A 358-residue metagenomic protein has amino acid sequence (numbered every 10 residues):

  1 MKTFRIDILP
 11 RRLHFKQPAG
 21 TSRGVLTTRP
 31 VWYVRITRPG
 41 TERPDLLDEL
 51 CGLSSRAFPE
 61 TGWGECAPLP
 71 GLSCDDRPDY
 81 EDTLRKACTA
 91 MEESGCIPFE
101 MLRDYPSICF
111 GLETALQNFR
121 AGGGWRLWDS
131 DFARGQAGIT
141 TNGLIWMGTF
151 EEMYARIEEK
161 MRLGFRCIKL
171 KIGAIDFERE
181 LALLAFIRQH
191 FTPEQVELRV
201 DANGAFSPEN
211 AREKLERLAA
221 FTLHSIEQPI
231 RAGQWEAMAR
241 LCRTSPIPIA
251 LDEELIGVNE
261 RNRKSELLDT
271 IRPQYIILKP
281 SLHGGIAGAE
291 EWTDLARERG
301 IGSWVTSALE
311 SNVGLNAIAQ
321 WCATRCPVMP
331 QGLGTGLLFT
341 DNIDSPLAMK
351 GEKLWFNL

Functional and structural regions predicted by a protein language model:
K2-L198, N203-A205, A219, I343-L358: N-terminal capping/lid subdomain adjacent to the active-site entrance of alpha/beta enzymes
I175-C322, F339-K350: Catalytic core of soluble alpha/beta enzymes
C326-Q331, T335: Short helix/strand-capping turn motifs
